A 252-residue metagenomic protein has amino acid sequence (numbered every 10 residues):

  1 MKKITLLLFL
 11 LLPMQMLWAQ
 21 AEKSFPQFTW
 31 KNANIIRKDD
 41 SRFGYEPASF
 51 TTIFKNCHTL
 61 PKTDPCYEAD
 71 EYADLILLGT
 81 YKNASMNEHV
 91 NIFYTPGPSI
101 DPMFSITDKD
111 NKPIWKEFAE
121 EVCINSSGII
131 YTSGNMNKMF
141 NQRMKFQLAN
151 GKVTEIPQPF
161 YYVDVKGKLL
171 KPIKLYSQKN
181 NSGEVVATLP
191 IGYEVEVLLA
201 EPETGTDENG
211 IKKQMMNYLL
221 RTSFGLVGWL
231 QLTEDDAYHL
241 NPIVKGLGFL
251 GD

Functional and structural regions predicted by a protein language model:
I4-P13: Sec-dependent N-terminal signal peptides
Q15-A19: Sec/Tat signal peptide C-region and signal peptidase I cleavage site
Q20, F249-D252: Short, solvent-exposed mixed-charge patches
Q20-N83: Terminal domain-start segments
Y81-Y94, G128-S133: Acidic/hydrophobic-patterned starts of short beta strands in beta-sheet-rich repeat architectures
P96, K112-A187, G251: Short aromatic loop motif centered on NTY/YTY
D101-K109: Short, surface-exposed beta-strand/strand-loop-strand elements in extracellular ectodomains
T188-N241, F249: SH3/SH3-like beta-barrel superfamily modules
